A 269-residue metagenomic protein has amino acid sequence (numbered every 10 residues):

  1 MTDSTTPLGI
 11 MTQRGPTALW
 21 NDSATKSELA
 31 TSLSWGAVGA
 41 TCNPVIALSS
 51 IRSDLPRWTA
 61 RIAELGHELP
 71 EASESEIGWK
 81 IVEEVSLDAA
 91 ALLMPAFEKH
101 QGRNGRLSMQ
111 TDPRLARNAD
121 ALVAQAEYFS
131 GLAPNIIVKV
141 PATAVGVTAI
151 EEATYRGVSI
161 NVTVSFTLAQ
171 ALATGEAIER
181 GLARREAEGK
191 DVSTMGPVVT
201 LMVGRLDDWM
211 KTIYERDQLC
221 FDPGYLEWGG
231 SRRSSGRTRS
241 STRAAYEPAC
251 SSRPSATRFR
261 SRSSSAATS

Functional and structural regions predicted by a protein language model:
M1-S27, T31: N- or domain-start disorder-to-order transition segments that initiate the globular core
G15-T17, G36-V38, G102-L107, L132-I136 (+3 more regions): Short, well-ordered coil/turn segments that N-cap beta-strands
D22-K26, V45, Q110-A116, P141-V145 (+3 more regions): Active-site beta-loop-alpha junctions enriched in small/polar residues
A30, E127, E151, F259-R262: Alpha-helical segments flanking ligand/cofactor-binding loops in enzyme cores
T31-N43: Catalytic domains of carbohydrate-active enzymes, especially glycoside hydrolases
A37, A47-L48, D54-V145, A149: Active-site beta->alpha loop and helix N-cap motifs at the rims of alpha/beta catalytic domains
N43, M109, V138, A153 (+1 more regions): Conserved, mostly hydrophobic/aromatic
S159-S269: Catalytic alpha/beta core domains of metabolic enzymes, predominantly
